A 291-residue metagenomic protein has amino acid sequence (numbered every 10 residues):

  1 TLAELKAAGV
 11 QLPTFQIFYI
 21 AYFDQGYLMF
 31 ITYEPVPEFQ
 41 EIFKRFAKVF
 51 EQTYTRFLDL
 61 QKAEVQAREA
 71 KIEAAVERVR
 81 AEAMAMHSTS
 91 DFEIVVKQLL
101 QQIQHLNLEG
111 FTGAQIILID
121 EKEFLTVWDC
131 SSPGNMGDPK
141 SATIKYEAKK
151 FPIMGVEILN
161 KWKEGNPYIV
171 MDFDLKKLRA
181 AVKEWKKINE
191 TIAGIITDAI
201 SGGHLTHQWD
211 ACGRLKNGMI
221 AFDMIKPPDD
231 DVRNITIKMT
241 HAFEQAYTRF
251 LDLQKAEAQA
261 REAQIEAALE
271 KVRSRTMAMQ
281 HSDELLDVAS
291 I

Functional and structural regions predicted by a protein language model:
T1, A114-E184: GAF sensory/regulatory domain recognition with acknowledged cross-activation on helical regulatory dimers
T1-Q25, R179-M219, P227: Helix-to-coil/beta transition segments that act as allosteric "coupling" elements at the rims of sensory or catalytic
L2-L5, Y33, D120, C130-M136 (+5 more regions): Terminal helices and disordered tails flanking the catalytic cores of nucleotide-processing hydrolases
Q25-Y33, R80, N217-I225, K271-R275: Short, charged/polar, low-complexity loop and linker segments that flank or interrupt alpha-helical bundles
Y27-L28, E38-F39, Q52-Q61, I103 (+3 more regions): Short loop/beta submotifs within extracellular cysteine-rich repeat domains
P35-T55, V65, P227-T248: Amphipathic alpha-helical "output/dimerization" segments
R56-M86, F92-I94, R249-D287: Signal-transmission linkers at sensory-effector interfaces
A85-K140, M279-I291: Helix-loop-beta substructure at the N-terminus of cytosolic sensory domains that couple signal/ligand detection
